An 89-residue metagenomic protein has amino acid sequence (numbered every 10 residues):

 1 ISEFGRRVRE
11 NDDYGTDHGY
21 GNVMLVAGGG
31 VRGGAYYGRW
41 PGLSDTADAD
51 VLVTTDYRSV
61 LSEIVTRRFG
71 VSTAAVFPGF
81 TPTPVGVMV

Functional and structural regions predicted by a protein language model:
I1-V89: Feature marks hydrolase-like catalytic cores characterized by long aromatic- and Gly/Pro-rich stretches
